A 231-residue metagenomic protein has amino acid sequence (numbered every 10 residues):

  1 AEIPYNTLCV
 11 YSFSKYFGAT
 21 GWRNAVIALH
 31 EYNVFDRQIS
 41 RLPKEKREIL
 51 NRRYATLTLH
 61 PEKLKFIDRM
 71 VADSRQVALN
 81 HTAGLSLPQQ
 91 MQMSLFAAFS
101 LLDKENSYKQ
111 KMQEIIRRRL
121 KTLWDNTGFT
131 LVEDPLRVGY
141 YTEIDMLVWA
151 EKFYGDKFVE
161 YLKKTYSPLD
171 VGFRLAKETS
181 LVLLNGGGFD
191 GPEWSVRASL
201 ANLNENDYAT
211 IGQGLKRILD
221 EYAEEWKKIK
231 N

Functional and structural regions predicted by a protein language model:
A1-N231: PLP-dependent class I/II
